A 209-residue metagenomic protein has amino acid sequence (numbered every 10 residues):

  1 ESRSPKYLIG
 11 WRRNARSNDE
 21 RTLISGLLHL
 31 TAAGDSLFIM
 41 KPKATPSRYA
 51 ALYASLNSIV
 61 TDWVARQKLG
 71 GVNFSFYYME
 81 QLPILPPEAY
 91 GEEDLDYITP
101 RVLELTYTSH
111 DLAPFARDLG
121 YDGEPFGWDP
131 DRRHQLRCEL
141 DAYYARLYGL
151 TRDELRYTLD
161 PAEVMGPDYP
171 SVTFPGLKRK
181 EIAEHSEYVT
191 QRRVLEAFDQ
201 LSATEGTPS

Functional and structural regions predicted by a protein language model:
E1-S209: S-adenosyl-L-methionine
